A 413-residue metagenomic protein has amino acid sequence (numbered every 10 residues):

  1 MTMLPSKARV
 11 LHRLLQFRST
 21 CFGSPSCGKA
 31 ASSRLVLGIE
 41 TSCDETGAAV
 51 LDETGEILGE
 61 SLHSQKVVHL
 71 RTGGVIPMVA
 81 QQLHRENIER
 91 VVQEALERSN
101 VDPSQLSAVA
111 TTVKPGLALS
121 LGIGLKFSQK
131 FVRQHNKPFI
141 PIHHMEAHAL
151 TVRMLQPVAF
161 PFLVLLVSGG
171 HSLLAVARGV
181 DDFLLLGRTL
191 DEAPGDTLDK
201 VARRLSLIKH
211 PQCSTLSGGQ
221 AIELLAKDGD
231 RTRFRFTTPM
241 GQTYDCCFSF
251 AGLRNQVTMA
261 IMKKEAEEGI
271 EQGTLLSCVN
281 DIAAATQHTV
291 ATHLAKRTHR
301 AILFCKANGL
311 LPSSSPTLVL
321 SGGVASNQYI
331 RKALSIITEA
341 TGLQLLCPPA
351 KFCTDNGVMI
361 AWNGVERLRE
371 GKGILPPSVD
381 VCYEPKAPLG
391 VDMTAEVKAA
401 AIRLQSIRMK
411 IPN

Functional and structural regions predicted by a protein language model:
M1-S33: N-terminal mitochondrial targeting presequence
C27-R34, P141-L163, N363: Conserved phosphate-binding catalytic cores of ATP/NTP-utilizing and phosphoryl-transfer enzymes
K29-R34, S42, A49, G59-E60 (+6 more regions): A short helix-loop
S33-S107, T111-P115, H144, H148: N-terminal beta-alpha supersecondary unit
K114-S120, K126-S128, R133-P157, V176-A177: Active-site neighborhood for divalent-cation/phosphate handling
P141-I142, T317-L318, S335-I360, P377: Conserved phosphate-binding/catalytic loops in two-lobed NTP-binding clefts
Q242, C247, A251, A260 (+2 more regions): Adenine-nucleotide phosphate-binding core of ATP-dependent small-molecule kinases
S314-L334: Glycine-rich phosphate-binding loops at beta-strand->alpha-helix junctions
